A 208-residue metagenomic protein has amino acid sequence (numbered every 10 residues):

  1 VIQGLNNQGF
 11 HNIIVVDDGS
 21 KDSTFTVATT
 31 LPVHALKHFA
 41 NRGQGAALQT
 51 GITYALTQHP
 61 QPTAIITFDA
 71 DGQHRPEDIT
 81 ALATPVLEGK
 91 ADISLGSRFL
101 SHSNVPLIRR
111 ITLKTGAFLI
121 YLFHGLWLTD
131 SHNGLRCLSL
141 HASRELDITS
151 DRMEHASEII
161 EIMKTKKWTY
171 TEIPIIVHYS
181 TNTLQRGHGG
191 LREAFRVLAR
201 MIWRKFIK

Functional and structural regions predicted by a protein language model:
V1-N7: Short, well-formed alpha-helical segments that are part of the catalytic scaffolds of diverse glycosyltransferases
G9, T30-P32: Short, structured coil segments at secondary-structure junctions
H11-I13, T169: Residues at the starts of beta-strands that form the adenosine-phosphate
D17-F25, G72: A conserved acidic beta->alpha catalytic loop
H34-A55, P76-M153, Y179-I202: Acceptor/aglycone-binding surface of glycosyltransferases and processive sugar-polymer synthases
H59-Q73: Short beta-strand-to-loop acidic/aromatic patch adjacent to the donor-nucleotide binding site
A64, D92-I93, Y170: Short, Asp-centered acidic motifs that coordinate Mg2+ and/or phosphate in catalytic or ligand-binding sites
W127, I148-D151, I160-H178: Catalytic donor-sugar/metal-binding loop of nucleotide-sugar-dependent glycosyltransferases
